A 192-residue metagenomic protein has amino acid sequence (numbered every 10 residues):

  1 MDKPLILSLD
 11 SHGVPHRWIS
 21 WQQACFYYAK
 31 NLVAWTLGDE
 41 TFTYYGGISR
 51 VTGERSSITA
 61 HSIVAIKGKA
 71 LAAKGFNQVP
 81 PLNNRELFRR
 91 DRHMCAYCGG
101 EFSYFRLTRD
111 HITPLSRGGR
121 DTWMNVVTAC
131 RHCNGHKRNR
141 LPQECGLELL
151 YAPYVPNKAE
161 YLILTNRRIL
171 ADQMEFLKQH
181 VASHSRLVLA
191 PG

Functional and structural regions predicted by a protein language model:
M1-V79, N84, L147, P153-G192: Short helix-coil boundary/hinge micro-motifs
H12, R120, C133-N134: A generic structural motif
P80, G100-T128, K137-P153: Histidine-centered nuclease catalytic patch
R85-E86, A96-Y104: Internal, conserved structured core segments that host functional sites
F88-H93, T122-V126: Short metal-coordination and nucleic-acid-contact micro-motifs, chiefly zinc-binding Cys/His arrays
C95-C98, C130-C133: Short cysteine-rich clusters marking metal-coordination/redox-active sites
